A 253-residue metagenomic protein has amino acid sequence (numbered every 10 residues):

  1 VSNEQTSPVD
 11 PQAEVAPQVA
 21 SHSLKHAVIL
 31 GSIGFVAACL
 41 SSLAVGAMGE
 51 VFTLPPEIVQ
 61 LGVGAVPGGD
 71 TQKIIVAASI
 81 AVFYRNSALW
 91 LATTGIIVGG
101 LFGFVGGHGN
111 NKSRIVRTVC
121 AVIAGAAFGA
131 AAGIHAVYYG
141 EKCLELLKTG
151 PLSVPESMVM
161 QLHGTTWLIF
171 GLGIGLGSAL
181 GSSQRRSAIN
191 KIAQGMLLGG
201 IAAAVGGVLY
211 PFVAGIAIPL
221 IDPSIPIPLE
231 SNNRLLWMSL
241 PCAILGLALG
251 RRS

Functional and structural regions predicted by a protein language model:
S2-S253: Juxtamembrane/disordered regions of integral membrane proteins
